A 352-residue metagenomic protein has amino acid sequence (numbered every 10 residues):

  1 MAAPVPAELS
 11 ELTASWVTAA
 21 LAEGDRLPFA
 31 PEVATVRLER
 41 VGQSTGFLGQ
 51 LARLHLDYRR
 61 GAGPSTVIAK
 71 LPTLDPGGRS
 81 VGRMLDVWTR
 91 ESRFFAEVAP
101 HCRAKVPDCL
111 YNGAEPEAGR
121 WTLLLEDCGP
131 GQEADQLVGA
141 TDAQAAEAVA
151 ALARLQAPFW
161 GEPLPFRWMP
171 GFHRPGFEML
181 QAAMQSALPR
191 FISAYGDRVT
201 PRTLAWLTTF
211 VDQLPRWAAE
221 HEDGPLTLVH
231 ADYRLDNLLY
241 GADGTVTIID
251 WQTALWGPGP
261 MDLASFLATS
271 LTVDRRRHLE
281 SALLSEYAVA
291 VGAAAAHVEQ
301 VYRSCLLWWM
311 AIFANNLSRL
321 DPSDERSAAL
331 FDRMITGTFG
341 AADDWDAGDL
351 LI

Functional and structural regions predicted by a protein language model:
M1-G46, D57-P64, P163, A205-T208 (+5 more regions): Regulatory N- and C-terminal appendages and interdomain linkers associated with kinase/kinase-like NTP transferase
L12, A143, E147-A150, S186 (+7 more regions): Generic recognition of stable, solvent-exposed alpha-helical segments in well-folded globular domains
V41-A182: Conserved ATP-binding subdomain of kinase catalytic cores across diverse folds
Q43, E117, Q144, P225 (+8 more regions): Secondary-structure capping and boundary motifs in well-ordered enzyme cores
Q43-G61, I68, L214-M261: Active-site acidic catalytic loop and adjacent metal/ATP-binding pocket of ATP-dependent phosphoryl transfer enzymes
T89, R93-C109, D197-L207, W217-L228 (+1 more regions): N-terminal low-complexity, intrinsically disordered segments
R93, P260-A293, L306-S327, G337: Active-site activation/catalytic loop segments of kinase-like enzymes and analogous catalytic loops in related
Q132-H230, M334-D344, L350-I352: ATP-dependent phospho-/nucleotidyl transfer catalytic cores
